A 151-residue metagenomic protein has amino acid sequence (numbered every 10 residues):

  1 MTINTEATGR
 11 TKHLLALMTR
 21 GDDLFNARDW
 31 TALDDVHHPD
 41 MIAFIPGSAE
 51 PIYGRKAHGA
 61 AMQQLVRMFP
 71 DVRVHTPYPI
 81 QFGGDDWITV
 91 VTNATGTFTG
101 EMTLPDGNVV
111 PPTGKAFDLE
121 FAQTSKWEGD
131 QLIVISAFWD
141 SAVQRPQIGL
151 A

Functional and structural regions predicted by a protein language model:
T2-A151: C-terminal and inter-domain tail/linker signature
